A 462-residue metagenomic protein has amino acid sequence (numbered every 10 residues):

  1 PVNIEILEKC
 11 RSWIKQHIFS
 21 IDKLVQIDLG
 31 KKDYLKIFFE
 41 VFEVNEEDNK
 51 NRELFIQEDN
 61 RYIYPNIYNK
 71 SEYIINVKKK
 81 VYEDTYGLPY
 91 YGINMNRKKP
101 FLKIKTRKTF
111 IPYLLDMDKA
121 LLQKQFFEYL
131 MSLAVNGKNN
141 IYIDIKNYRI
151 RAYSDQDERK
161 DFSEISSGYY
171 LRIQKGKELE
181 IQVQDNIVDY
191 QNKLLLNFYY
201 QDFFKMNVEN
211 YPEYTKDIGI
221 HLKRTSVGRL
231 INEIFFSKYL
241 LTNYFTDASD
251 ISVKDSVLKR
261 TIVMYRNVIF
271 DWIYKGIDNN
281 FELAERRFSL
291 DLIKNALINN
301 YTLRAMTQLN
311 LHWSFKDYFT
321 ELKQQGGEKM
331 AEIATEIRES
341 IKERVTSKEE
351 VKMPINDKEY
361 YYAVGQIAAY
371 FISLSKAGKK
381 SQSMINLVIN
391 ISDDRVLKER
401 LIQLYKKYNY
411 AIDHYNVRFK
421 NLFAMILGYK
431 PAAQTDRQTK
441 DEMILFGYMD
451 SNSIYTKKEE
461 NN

Functional and structural regions predicted by a protein language model:
P1-E5, R11-S12, Q174-N462: Long, contiguous all-alpha helical interaction modules
V2-I173, E178-Q182: Basic, glycine-/proline-tolerant helical and adjacent loop/strand elements that line or dock onto nucleic-acid
